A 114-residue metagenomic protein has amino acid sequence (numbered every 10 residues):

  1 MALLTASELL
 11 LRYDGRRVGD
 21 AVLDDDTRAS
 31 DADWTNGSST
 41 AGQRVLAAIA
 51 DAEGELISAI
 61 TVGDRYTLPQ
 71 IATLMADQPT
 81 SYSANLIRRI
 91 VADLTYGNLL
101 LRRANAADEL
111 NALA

Functional and structural regions predicted by a protein language model:
M1-A84: Conserved short "hinge" loops at termini or chain/domain junctions
P79-I87, N105-D108: Short acidic, glycine/proline-enriched loop segments that cap or flank alpha-helices
A84-N98: Elongated alpha-helical scaffolds
L94-A114: Short loop/turn elements at secondary-structure junctions
